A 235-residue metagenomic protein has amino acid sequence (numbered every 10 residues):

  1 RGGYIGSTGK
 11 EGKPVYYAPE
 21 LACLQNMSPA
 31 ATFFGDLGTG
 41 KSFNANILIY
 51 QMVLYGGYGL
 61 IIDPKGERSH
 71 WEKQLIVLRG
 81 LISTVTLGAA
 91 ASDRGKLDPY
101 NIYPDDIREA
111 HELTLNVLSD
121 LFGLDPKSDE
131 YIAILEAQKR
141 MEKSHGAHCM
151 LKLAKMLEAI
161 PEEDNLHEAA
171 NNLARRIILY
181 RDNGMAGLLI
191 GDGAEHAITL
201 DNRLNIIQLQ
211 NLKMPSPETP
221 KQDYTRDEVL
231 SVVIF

Functional and structural regions predicted by a protein language model:
R1-V15, L21, Y50, P64-S69 (+2 more regions): P-loop NTPase motor domains
F33: Hydrophobic anchor at the beta1->P-loop junction of P-loop NTPases
L37: The conserved Walker
K41: Conserved lysine of the Walker
N44: Hydrophobic positions on the alpha1 helix immediately C-terminal to the Walker A/P-loop
Y50-L60: Post-Walker A helix-loop "phosphate-sensing" segment adjacent to the P-loop in P-loop NTPases
G59-I62, S83-L87: Short hydrophobic alpha-helical runs that function as membrane-insertion/retention elements
